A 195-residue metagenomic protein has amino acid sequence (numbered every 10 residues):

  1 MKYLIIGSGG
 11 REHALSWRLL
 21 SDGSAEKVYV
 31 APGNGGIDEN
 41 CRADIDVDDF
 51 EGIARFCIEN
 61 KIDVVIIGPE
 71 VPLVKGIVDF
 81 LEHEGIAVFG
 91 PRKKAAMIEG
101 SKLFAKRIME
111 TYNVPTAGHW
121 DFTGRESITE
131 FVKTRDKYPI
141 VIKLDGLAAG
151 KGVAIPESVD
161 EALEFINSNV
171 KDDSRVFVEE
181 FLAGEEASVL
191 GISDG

Functional and structural regions predicted by a protein language model:
M1-K93: ATP-binding N-terminal substructure of ATP-dependent carboxylate-amine bond-forming enzymes
I5, V30-A31, I66-I67, V88-P91 (+4 more regions): General beta-strand structural signal in soluble alpha/beta enzymes
G7, F122, V153-S158, G191-D194: Short beta-strand-to-turn element immediately C-terminal to the catalytic PLP-Schiff-base lysine in fold type I
N34-G35, G146-L147, L182-E185, S193-G195: Glycine-rich beta-alpha junction loops
R42-D49, W120-G124, P156: Short acidic-hydrophobic, aromatic-tinged amphipathic segments that line or gate anion-handling sites
F56, F131-T134, F165: CheY-like receiver
V64, P115-A117, K137-V141, P156-I192: Conserved ATP-binding module of the ATP-grasp superfamily
P91-G152: A conserved helix-loop-beta module that forms one wall/lid of the active-site cleft in ATP-utilizing catalytic domains
